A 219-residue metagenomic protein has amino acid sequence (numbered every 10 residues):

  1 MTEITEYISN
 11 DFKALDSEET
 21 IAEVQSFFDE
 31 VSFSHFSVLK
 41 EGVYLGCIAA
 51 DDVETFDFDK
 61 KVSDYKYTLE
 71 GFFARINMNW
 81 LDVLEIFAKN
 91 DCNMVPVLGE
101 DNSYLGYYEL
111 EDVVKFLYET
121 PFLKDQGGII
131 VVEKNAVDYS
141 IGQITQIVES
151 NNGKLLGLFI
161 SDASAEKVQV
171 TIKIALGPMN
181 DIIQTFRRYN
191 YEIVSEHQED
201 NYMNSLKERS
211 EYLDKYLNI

Functional and structural regions predicted by a protein language model:
M1-F27, V38-L39, Y44-C47, F58-I86 (+6 more regions): Bateman/CBS regulatory modules and CBS-like beta-alpha motifs in cytosolic regions of diverse proteins
A14-E30, H35, K207-L213, I219: Intrinsically disordered, low-complexity terminal regulatory regions
A22, E54-T55, V114: Nucleotide phosphate-binding site architecture
S34, N93, K154: Short acidic/polar active-site loop segments enriched in Thr and Asp
F72, L98-E100, Y104-D112, F116-I219: Cytosolic regulatory modules rich in charged/polar residues
